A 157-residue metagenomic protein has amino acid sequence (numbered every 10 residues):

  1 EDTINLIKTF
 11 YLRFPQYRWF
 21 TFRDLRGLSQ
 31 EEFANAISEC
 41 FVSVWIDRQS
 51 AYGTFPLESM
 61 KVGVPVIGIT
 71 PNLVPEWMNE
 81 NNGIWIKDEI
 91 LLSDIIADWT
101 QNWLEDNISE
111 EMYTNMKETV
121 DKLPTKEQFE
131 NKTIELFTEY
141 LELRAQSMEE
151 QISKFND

Functional and structural regions predicted by a protein language model:
E1-Q30: Conserved catalytic-core segment of nucleotide-activated headgroup transferases in glycan assembly
A34, L57-K61, P75-E76: Short alpha-helical segment that forms part of, or immediately flanks, the ligand-binding pocket in carbohydrate-active
N35-A51: Acidic donor-binding loop of glycosyltransferase active sites
C40, G63, E80-N81: Short, well-ordered alpha-helix to beta-strand connector turns
D47-F55, P71, P75-E76: Nucleotide-sugar-dependent
P65-G68: Short hydrophobic beta-strand element within catalytic cores of glycosyltransferases and related nucleotide-activated
E76-T100: Change "using UDP/GDP/dTDP sugars" to "using nucleotide sugars
L104-N156: A charged, aromatic-enriched C-terminal amphipathic alpha-helix characteristic of glycosyltransferases across folds
